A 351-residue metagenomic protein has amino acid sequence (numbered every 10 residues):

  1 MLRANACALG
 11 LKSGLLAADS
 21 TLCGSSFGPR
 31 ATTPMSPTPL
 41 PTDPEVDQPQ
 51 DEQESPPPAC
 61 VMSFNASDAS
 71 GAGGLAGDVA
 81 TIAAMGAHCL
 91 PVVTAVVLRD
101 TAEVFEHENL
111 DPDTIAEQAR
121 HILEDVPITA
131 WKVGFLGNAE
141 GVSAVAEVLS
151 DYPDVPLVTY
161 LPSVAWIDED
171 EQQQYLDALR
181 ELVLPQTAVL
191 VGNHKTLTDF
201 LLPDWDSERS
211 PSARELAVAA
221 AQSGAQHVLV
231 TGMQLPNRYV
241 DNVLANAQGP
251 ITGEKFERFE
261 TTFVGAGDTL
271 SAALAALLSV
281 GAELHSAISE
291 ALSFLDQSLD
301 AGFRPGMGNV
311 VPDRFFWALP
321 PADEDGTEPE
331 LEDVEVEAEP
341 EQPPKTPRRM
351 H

Functional and structural regions predicted by a protein language model:
T38-S63, V79-W166, Q173, W317-P321: Conserved N-terminal subdomain of the carbohydrate kinase-like
P58, E106-N109, D125, H285-H351: Charged C-terminal helix
F64-S70, I251-V264: Short pre-catalytic strand/loop immediately N-terminal to key active-site residues, enriched for Gly-Thr
V79-T81, D199, E260-L284, I288: Short, small-residue alpha-helix embedded
A84-A87, L98, R120, E124-P127 (+6 more regions): Generic secondary-structure signature for well-ordered alpha-helical cores
D170-I251: Conserved phosphate/ATP/ADP-binding segment of small-molecule kinases
